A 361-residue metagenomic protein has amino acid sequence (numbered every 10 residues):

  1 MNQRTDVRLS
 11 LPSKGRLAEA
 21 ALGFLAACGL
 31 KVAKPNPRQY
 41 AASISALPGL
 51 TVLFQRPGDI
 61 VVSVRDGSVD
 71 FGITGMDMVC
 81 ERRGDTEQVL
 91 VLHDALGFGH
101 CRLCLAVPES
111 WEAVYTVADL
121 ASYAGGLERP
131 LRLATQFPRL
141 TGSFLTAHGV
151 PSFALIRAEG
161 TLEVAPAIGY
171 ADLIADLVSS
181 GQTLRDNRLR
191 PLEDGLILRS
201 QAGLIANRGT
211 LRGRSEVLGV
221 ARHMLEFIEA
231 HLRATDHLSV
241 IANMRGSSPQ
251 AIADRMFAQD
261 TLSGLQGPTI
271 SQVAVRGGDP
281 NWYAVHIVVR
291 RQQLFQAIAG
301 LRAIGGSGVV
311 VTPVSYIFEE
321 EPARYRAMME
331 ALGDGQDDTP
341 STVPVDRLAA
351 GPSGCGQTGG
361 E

Functional and structural regions predicted by a protein language model:
N2-F54, I73-R102, W111-E361: Small-molecule-sensing regulatory modules
L47-V69: Short, structured active-site "lid" loops
L105: Histidine-anchored nucleotide/phosphate-binding helix
